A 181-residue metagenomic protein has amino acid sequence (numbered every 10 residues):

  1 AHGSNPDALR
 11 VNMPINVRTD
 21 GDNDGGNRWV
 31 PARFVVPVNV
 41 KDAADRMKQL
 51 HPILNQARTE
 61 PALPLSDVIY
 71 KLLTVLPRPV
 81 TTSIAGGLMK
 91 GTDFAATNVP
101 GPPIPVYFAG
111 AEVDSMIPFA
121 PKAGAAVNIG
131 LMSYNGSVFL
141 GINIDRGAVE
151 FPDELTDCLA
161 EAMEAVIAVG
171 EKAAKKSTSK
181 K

Functional and structural regions predicted by a protein language model:
A1-D22: Hydrophobic "lid/gating" helix adjacent to the active-site nucleophile that controls access to an acyl-thioester pocket
A1-N5, P61-P64, V169-A174: Surface-exposed helix-capping loop/turn segments at secondary-structure junctions
P14-N16, R33-V35, G130, G141-N143: Residue-level recognition of well-ordered beta-strand positions that form the cores of beta-sheet-rich folds across
T19-P102: Helical lid/core segments from catalytic subdomains that handle acyl or acyl-like groups
T59, E164-K181: Flexible helix-coil linker/hinge segments at domain or subdomain boundaries
K90-A148, P152-E164: Low-complexity, glycine/alanine/valine/leucine- and proline-rich hydrophobic stretches
